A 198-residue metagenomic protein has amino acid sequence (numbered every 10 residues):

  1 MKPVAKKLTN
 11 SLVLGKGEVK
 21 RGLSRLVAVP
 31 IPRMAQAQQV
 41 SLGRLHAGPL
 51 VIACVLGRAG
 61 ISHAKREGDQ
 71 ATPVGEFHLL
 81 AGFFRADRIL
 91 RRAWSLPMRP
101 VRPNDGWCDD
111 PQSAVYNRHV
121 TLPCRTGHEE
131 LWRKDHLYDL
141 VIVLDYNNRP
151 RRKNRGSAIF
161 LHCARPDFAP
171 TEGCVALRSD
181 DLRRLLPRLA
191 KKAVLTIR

Functional and structural regions predicted by a protein language model:
K2-T171, L182-V194, R198: Cell wall/extracellular polymer interaction/catalysis modules
C174: Short cysteine clusters
L177: A conserved hydrophobic position in a structured secondary element of the catalytic/binding core that shapes
